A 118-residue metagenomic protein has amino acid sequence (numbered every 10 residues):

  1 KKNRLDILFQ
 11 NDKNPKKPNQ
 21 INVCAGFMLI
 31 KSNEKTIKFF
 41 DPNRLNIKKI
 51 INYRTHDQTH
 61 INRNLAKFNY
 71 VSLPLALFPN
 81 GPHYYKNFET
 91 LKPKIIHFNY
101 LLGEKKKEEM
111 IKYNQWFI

Functional and structural regions predicted by a protein language model:
K1-V23: Conserved donor-nucleotide/metal-binding helix-loop-beta segment in metal-dependent transferases, i.e., the alpha-helix
L5-D6, A25-M28, K94: Small-molecule pocket liners
D12-P15, M28, L75-A76: Extracytoplasmic/periplasmic solute-binding protein
N19-K35: Substrate-binding rim/cap in mid-to-C-terminal beta-strand-loop elements of soluble/periplasmic
I30-I118: Catalytic core and acceptor-binding pocket of nucleotide-sugar-dependent glycosyltransferases
